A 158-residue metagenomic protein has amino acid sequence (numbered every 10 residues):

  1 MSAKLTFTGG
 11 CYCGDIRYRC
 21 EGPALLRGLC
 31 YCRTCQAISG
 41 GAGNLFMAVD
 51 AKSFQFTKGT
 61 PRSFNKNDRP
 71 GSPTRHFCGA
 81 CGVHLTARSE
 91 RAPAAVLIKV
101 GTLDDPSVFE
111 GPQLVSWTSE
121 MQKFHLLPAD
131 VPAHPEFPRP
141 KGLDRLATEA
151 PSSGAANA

Functional and structural regions predicted by a protein language model:
M1-G10, D15-A158: A short Gly-Trp-Pro
